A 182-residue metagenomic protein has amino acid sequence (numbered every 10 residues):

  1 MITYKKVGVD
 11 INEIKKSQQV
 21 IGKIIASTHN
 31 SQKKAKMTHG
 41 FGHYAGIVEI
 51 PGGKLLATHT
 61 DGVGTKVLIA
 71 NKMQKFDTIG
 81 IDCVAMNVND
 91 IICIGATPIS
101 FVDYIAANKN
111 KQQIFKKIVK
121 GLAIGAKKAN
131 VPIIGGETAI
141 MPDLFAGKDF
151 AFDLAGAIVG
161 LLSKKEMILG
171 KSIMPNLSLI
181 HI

Functional and structural regions predicted by a protein language model:
M1-S31: N-terminal amphipathic/basic leader segments beginning at the initiator methionine
H29-G40, N130-G136: Flexible, glycine/charged-enriched surface loops at secondary-structure junctions
A35-K36, A45-V48, N89-D90, A123 (+2 more regions): A generic local secondary-structure boundary/capping motif
P51-M73: N-terminal small/glycine-rich loop or linker at the start of catalytic domains across soluble metabolic enzymes
K72-D153: A glycine-rich phosphate/pyrophosphate-binding beta-strand-loop-alpha-helix module
I180-I182: Conserved small/polar residues in nucleotide/adenosyl-binding loops
